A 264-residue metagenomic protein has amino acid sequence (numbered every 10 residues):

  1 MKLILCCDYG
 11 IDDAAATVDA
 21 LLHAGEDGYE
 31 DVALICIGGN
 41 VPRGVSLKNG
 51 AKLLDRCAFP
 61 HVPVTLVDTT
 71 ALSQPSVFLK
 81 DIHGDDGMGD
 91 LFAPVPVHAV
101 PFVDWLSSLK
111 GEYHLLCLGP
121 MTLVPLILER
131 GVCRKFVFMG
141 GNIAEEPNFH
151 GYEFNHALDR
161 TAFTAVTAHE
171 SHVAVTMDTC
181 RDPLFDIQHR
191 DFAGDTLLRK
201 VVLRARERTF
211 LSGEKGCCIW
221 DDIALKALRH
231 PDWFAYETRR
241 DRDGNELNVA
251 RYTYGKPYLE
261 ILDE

Functional and structural regions predicted by a protein language model:
M1-E264: N-terminal acidic, glycine/proline-rich low-complexity segments
